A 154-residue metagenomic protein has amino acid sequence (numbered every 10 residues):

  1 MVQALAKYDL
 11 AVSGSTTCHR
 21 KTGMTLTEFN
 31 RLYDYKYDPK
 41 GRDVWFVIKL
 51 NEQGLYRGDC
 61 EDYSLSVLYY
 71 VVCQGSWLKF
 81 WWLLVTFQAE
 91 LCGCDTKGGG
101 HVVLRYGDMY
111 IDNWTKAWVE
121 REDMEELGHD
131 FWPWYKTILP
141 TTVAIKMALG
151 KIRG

Functional and structural regions predicted by a protein language model:
M1-G154: A structural boundary/capping signal
